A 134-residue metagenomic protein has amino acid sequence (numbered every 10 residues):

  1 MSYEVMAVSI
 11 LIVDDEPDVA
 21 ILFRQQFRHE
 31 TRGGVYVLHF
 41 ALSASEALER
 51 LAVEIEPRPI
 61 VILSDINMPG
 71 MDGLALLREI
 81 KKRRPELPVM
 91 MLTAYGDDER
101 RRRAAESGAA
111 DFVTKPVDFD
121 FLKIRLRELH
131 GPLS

Functional and structural regions predicted by a protein language model:
P17-F40: Two-component/phosphorelay signaling modules centered on CheY-like receiver
E30-T31, A52-P57, E79-E86, S107: Conserved phosphotransfer cores of two-component systems
F40-V61, K82: Acidic, metal-coordinating helix/loop segments flanking the phosphotransfer/catalytic sites of two-component signaling
L63-D65: Active-site T/S-Asp motif of two-component receiver
M68: Receiver (REC) domain active-site loop signature in two-component systems and cognate sites in sensor histidine kinases
A75, G96-V113, V117: Alpha4 helix (beta4-alpha4-beta5 surface) of REC/receiver domains from two-component response regulators
L122-S134: Receiver (REC) domain switch/output surface
